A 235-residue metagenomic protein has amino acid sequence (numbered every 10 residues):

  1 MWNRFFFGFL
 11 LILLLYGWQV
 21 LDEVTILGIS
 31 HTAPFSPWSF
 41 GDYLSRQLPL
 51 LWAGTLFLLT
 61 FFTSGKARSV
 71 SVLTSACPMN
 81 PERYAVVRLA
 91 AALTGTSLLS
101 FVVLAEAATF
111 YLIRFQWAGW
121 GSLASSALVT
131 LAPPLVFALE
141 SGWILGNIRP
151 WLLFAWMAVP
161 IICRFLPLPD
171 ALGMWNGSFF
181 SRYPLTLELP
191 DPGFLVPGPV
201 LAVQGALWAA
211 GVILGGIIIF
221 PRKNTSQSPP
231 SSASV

Functional and structural regions predicted by a protein language model:
M1, L145-I148, Y183-T186: Hydrophobic alpha-helical segments of integral membrane proteins, encompassing both true transmembrane helices
M1-I12, Q227-V235: Aromatic- and glycine-rich beta-strand/loop motifs that create alpha-glucan
W2-F5, D42-L48, F194-V203: Membrane-interface helix-boundary signature
F5-F6, L11-F62, V86-W156: Secretory targeting signals
D22-S39, M157-V235: Terminal transmembrane helical anchor/hairpin motif
A53-V70, W143, N147-W151, A206-T225: Transmembrane alpha-helical segments in integral membrane proteins
V70, A92, T96-L104, V200-L214: N-terminal hydrophobic signal/anchor transmembrane helix of membrane proteins
T74-E82: Short helix-to-coil transition segments within interhelical loops that connect adjacent transmembrane helices
